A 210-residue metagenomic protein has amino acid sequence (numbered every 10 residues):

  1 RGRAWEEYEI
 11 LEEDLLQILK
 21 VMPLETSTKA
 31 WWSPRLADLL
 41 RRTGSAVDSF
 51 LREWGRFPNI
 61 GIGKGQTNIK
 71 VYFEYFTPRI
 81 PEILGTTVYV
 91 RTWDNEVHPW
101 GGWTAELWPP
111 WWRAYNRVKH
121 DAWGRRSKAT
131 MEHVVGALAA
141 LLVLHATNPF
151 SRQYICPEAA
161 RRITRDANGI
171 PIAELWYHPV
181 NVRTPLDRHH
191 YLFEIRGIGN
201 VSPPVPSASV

Functional and structural regions predicted by a protein language model:
R1-L40: Charged alpha-helical initiation segments
I10-V21, R42, A46-S49, W111-A114 (+1 more regions): Amphipathic, well-ordered alpha-helical segments in soluble domains
P23-A30, G55, W123, S127: Short, flexible helix-adjacent loops and helix caps
P34-W54: Hydrophobic, aliphatic-enriched repeat segments that assemble into extended interaction scaffolds in large eukaryotic
V47-W54, P58, L142-R152: A generic secondary-structure signal for well-formed alpha-helical elements
D48-R113, H120-G124: Short non-catalytic regulatory patches outside canonical folded cores
V118-P149: Charge-enriched, short contiguous segments at helix-coil
P149-V210: Polyanionic, low-complexity intrinsically disordered segments
